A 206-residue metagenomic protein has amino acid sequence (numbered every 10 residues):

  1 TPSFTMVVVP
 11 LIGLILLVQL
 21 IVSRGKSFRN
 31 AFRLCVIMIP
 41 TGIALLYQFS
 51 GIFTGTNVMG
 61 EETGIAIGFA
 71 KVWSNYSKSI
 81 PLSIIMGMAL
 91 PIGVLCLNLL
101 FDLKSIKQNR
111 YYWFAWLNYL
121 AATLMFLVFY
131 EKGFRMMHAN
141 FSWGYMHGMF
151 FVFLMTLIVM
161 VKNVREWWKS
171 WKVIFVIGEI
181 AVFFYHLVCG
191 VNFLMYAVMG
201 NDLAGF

Functional and structural regions predicted by a protein language model:
T5-V9, A31-C35, Y112-W116, F175-V176: Hydrophobic alpha-helical transmembrane segments
V8-M38, G68-K71: Perimembrane helix-loop-helix junctions
I39-F206: Transmembrane helical bundles and short interhelical boundary loops of multi-pass, membrane-embedded
